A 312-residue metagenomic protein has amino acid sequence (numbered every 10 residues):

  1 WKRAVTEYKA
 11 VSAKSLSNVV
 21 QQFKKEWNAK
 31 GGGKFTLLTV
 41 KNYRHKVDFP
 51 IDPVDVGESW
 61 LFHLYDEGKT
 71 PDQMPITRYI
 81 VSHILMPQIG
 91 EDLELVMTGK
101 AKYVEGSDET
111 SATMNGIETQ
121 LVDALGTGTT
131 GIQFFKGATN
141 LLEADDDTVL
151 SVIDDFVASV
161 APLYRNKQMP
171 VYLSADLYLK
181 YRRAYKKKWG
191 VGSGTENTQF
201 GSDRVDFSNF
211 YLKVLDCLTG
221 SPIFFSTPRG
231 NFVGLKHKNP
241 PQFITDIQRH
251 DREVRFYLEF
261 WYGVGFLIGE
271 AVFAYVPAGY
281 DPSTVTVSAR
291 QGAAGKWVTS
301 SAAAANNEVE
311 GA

Functional and structural regions predicted by a protein language model:
W1-L64, S82, T110-A112, Q120: Assembly/oligomerization interface modules of large self-assembling protein complexes
W1-Y8, N115-A138, A144-D147, K180-A312: Sequence/fold signature of self-assembling virion shell proteins
P50-H63, L173-L177, S226-T227, L267-E270: Helix N-cap / beta->alpha transition motif
S59-W60, E94, K180-R182: Short helix/loop capping segments that flank catalytic or ligand/cofactor-binding pockets
F62, D66-D155, A304, E308-E310: Alpha-helical scaffold segments that mediate packing/assembly in large oligomeric complexes
M97-K102, Q168-S174, G194: Short coil/turn segments at secondary-structure boundaries
D146, V160-W189: Elongated scaffolding segments in large macromolecular assemblies, built predominantly from amphipathic alpha-helices
V152-A161, N197-F200: Short secondary-structure capping micro-motifs at structural edges
